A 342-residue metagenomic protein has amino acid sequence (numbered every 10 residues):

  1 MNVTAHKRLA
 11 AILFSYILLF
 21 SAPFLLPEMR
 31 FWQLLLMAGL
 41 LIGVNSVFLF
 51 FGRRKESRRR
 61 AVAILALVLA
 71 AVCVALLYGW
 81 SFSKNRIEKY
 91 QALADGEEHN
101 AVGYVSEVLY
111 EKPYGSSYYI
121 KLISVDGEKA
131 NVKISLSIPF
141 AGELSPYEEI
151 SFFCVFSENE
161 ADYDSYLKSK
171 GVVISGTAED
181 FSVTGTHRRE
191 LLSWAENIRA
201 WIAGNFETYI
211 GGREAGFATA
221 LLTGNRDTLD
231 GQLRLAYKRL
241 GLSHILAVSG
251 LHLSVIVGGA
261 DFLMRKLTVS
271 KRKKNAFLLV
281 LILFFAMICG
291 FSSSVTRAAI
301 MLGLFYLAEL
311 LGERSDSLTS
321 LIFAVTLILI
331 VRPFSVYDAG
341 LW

Functional and structural regions predicted by a protein language model:
M1-K89: N-terminal leader/targeting segments
N2, A71-H244: Membrane-interface helix/helix-cap signal primarily in integral membrane proteins
H6, A10, E28-L35, E190 (+5 more regions): Catalytic cores of large soluble enzymes that bind and process phosphate-bearing ligands
A11, S15, F51, G231-W342: Hydrophobic alpha-helical transmembrane segments in multi-pass membrane proteins
L19, G103, G340: Residue-level signal for inorganic ion chemistry
S21, P27-F31, Y114, R189-E190 (+5 more regions): Helix N-cap and loop-to-helix transition residues
A22, Y110, S117, H252-V255 (+1 more regions): Short hydrophobic/aromatic residue motifs in ordered secondary structure
